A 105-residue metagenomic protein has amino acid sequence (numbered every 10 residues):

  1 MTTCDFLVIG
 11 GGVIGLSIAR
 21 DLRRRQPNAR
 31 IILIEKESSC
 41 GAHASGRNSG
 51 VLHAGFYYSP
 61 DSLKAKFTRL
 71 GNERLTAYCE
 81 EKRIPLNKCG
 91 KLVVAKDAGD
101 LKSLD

Functional and structural regions predicted by a protein language model:
M1-I14, I32: Beta1/beta-strand and adjacent pyrophosphate-binding region of the FAD-binding site in flavoprotein oxidoreductases
G12, E37, G55: Proline-glycine-enriched beta-turn/loop adjacent to the NAD(P) cofactor-binding site in Rossmann-like oxidoreductases
S17, H43, K102: Residues that form or flank phosphate/diphosphate-binding pockets in enzymes that use nucleotide phosphates
R23-R47: Glycine-rich FAD pyrophosphate-binding loop
G50-D105: Dinucleotide-binding Rossmann-like beta1-alpha1 core, especially the glycine-rich loop that anchors the ADP
